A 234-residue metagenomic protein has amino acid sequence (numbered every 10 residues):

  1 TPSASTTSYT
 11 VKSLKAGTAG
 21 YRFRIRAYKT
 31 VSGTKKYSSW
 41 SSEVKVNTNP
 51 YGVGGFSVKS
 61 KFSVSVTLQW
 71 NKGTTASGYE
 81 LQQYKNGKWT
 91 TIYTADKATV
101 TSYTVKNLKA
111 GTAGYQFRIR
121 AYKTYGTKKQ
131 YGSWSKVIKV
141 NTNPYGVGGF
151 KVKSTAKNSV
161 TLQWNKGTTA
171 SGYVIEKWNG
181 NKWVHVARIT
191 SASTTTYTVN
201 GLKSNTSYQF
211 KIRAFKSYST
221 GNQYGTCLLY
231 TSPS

Functional and structural regions predicted by a protein language model:
T1-G17, Q83-A110, K177-K203: Recognizes extended acidic, P/S/T-rich segments that occur within or adjacent to Ig-like beta-sandwich modules
L14-V31, L108-Y125, L202-Y218: Beta-strand-rich modules
G17, G73-T75, G111, G167-T169: Short glycine/proline-centered coil/turn motifs in the loop regions of extracellular beta-sandwich domains
S32-S39, T127-S133, T220-T226: Beta-sandwich strand segments
P50-S57, P144-K151: Proline-enriched interdomain boundary motifs that mark the N-terminal boundary and often initiate the first structured
V66-G73, V160-G167: Conserved aromatic anchor
Y79-L81, Y173-I175: Short beta-strand elements bearing conserved aromatic residues within extracellular beta-rich modules
Y230-S234: Conserved small/polar residues in nucleotide/adenosyl-binding loops
